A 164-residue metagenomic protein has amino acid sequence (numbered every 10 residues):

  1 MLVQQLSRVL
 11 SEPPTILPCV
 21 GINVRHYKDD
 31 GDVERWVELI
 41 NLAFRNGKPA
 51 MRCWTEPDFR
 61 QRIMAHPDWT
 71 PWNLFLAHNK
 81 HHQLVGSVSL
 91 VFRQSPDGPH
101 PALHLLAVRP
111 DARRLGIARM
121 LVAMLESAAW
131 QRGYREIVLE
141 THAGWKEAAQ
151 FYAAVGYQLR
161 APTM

Functional and structural regions predicted by a protein language model:
M1-G21: Acyl-donor-binding surface of acyltransferase catalytic domains
N23-E38: A short beta-loop-alpha structural element at the N-terminal edge of CoA-dependent acyl/N-acetyltransferase catalytic
F44-I63: Conserved GNAT-fold acetyl-CoA-binding loop/helix
P71, R93-L103, R113, R132: A conserved beta-turn-beta hairpin within the catalytic core of GNAT-like acetyltransferases that forms part
L76, Q83-F92, H100-A102, A107: Conserved beta-strand in the GNAT
V108, R114-S127, Q131, Q150-A154: Conserved acetyl-CoA-binding loop-helix of GNAT-fold acetyltransferases
P110, L139-A149: Conserved beta-strand-loop-alpha-helix junction that forms the acyl-donor binding cleft
A129-T141: Conserved GNAT acetyl-CoA-binding A-motif
